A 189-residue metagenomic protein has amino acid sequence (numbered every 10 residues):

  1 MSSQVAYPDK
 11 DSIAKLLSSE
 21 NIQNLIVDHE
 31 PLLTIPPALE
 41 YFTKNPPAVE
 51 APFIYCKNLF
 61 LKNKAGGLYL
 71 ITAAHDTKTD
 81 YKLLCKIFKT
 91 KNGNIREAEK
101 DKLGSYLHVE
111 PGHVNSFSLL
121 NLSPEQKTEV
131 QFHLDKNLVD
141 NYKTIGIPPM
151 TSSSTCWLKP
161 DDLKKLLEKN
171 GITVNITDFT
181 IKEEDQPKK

Functional and structural regions predicted by a protein language model:
M1-K189: Extended, low-hydrophobicity, polar/charged segments
